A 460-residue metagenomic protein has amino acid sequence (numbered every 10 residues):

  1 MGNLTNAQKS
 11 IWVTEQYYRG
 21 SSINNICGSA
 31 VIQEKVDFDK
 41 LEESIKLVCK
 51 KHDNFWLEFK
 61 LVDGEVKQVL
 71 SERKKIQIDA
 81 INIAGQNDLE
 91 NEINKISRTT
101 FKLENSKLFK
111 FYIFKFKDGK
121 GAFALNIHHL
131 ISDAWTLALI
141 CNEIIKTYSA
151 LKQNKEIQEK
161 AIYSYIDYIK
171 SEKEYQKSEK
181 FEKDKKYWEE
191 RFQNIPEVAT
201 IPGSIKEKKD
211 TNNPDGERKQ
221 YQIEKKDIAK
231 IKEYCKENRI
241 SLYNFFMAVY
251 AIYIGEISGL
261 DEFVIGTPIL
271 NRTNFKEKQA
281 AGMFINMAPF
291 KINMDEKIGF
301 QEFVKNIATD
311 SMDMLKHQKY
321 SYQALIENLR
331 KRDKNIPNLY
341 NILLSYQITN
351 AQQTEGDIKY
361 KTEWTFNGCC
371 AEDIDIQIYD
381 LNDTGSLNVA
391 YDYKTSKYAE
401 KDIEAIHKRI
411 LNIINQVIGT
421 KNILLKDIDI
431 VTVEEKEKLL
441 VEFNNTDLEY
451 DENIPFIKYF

Functional and structural regions predicted by a protein language model:
N3, Q8-Y18, C27-V36, S44-L47 (+14 more regions): Adenylate-forming
L70-Q77: Structured interaction and signal-relay segments at domain junctions
K160, K421-E434: A Lys/Arg-rich helix-loop hairpin that forms a DNA/phosphate-binding surface
